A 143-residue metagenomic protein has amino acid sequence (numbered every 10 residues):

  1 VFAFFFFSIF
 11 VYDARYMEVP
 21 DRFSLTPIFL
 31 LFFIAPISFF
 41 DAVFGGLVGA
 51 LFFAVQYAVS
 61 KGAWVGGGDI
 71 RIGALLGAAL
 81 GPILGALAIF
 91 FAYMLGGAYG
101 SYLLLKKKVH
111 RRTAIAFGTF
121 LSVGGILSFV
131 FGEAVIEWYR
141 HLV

Functional and structural regions predicted by a protein language model:
A3-G97, W138-L142: Functional transmembrane core segments of multi-pass inner-membrane proteins
F7, R112-I115, A134: Alpha-helical structural elements
L30, L95, L121, L127-S128: Hydrophobic residues within membrane-embedded alpha-helical segments of Major Facilitator Superfamily
G46-L47, T119, E133: Intrinsically disordered, low-complexity regions
V55, S101-L105, A134, W138: Membrane-interface helix caps of multi-pass small-molecule transporters
S101-L127: Interfacial loop-to-transmembrane junctions
V123-V143: C-terminal domain-closing interface element
